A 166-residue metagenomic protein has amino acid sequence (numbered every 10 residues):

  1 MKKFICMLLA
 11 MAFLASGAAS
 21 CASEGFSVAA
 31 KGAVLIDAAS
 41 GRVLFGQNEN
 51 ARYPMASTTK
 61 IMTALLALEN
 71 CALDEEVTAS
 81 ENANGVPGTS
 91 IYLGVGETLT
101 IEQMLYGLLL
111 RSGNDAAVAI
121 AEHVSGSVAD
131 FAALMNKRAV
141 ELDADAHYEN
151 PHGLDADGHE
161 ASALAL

Functional and structural regions predicted by a protein language model:
M1-L9: Positively charged n-region of N-terminal signal peptides that target proteins for export
F4, G17-S20: A composition-driven signal for long, intrinsically disordered, charge-rich low-complexity tracts
C21-L164: Active-site-adjacent loops and short helices of periplasmic peptidoglycan-processing enzymes
